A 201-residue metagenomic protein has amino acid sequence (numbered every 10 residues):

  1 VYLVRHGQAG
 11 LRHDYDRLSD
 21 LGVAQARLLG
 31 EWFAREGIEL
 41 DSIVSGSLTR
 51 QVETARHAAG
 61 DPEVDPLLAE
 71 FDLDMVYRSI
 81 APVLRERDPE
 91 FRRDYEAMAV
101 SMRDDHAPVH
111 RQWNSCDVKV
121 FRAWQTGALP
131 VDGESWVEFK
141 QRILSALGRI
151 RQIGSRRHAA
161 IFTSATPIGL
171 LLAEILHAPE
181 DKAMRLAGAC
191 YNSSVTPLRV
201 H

Functional and structural regions predicted by a protein language model:
V1, R149-I150, R157-T163: Generic beta-sheet signal
Y2, G7-A58, E134-K140, L144: Loop-to-helix element that buttresses phosphate recognition and phosphoryl-transfer chemistry
G7, A165-T166: Active-site metal-binding loops of divalent metal-dependent hydrolases
E31-W113: Phosphate-coordination/substrate-recognition cap region in phosphate-metabolizing enzymes
W32, H57, D61, R149 (+2 more regions): Active-site catalytic microenvironments for nucleophilic, acid-base chemistry
E36-E39, I150-R156: Glycine-rich phosphate-binding loop signature in dinucleotide/nucleotide-binding domains
V100-G148: Alpha-helix-centered segments that form part of catalytic cores
P179-H201: Domain-level recognition of soluble alpha/beta enzyme cores, biased toward histidine phosphatases/phosphomutases
